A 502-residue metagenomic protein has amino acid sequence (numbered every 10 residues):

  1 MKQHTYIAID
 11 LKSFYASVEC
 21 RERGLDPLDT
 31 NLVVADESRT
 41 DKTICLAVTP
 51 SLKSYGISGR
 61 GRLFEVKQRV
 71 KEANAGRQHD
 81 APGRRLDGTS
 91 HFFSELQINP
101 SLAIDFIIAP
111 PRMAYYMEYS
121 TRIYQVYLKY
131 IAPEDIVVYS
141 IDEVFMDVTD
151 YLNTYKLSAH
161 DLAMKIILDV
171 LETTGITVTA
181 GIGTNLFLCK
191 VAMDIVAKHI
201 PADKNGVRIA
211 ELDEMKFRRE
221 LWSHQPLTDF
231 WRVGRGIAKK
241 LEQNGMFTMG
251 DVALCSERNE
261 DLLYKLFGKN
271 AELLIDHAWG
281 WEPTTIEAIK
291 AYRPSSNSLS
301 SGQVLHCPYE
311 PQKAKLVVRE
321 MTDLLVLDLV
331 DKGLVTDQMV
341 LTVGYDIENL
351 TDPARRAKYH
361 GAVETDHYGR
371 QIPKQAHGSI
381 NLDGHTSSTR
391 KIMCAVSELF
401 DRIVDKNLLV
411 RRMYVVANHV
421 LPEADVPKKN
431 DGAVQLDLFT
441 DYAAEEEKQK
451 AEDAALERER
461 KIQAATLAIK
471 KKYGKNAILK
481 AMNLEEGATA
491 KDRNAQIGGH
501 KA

Functional and structural regions predicted by a protein language model:
M1-D276, E282-I286, E445-A502: Gly/Gly-Pro- and Ser/Thr-rich, intrinsically disordered tail segments characteristic of DNA damage-repair and tolerance
A8, A103, D229, K239-V410: DNA-contacting surface of Y-family translesion DNA polymerases
K12-F14, S38-K42, Y345-L350, V420-A424: Short, charged/polar surface micro-motifs in flexible loops or helix N-caps
V18, G369-A502: Acidic, metal-coordinating catalytic segment for phosphate/diphosphate chemistry, firing primarily on the Nudix
T30, V178, D337-M339, M413 (+1 more regions): Change "...and in nucleic-acid phosphodiester-cleaving endonucleases..." to "...and in nucleic-acid processing enzymes
T184-F187, D276-W279, V335-I347, L409-P422 (+1 more regions): A glycine-rich phosphate-binding loop feature that marks nucleotide/adenosyl-phosphate handling sites
V191-A192, T351-A354, D425-K428: Short, well-ordered secondary-structure micro-motifs
I209-L212, L227, L299, I380 (+1 more regions): Short clusters of hydrophobic/aromatic residues that line enzyme substrate/ligand-binding pockets
